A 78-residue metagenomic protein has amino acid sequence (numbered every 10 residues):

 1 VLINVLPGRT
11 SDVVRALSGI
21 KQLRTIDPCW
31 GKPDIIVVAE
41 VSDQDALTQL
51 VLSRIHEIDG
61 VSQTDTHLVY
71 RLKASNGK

Functional and structural regions predicted by a protein language model:
V1-K78: A compositional/biophysical signature of low hydrophobicity enriched in polar/charged and small residues
